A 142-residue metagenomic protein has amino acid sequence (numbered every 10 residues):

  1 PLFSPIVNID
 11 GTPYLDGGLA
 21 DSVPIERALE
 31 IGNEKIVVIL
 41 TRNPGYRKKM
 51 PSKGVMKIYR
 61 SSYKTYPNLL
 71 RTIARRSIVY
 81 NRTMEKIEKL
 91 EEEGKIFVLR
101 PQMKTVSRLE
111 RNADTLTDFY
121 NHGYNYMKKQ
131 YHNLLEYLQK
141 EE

Functional and structural regions predicted by a protein language model:
P1-E142: Patatin-like phospholipase
